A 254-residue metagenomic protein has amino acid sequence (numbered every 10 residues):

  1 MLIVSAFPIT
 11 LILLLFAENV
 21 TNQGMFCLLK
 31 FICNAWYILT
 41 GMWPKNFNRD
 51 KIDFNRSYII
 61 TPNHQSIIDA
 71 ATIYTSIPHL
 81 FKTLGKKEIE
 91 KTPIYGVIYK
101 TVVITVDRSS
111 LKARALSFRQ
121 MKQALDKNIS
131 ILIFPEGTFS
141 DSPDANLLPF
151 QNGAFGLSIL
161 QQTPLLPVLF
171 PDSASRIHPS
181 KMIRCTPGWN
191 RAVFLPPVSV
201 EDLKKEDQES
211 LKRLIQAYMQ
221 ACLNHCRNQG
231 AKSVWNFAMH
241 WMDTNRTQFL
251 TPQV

Functional and structural regions predicted by a protein language model:
M1-W43, D243, Q248-V254: N-terminal membrane-anchoring alpha-helices
T10-K30, I38-L39, F54-L111: Catalytic core of membrane glycerolipid acyltransferases/transacylases, capturing the structured, soluble-facing
L39-F47, R114-A115, A174-I177: Short gly/ser/thr-rich secondary-structure transition/capping motifs
G41-W43, L80, V102, N128 (+1 more regions): A generic structural signal for alpha->beta connector loops
N46, I60, T83-L84, A192-F194: Generic preference for hydrophobic
R49-F54, I183-C185: A short beta-turn/loop motif at secondary-structure boundaries
D53-I67, S158-L160, A221-C222, L250: Alpha-helical membrane-embedding segments and immediately adjacent membrane-interface amphipathic helices
L116-V254: Non-catalytic C-terminal accessory region of glycerolipid acyltransferases and related lyso-lipid remodeling enzymes
